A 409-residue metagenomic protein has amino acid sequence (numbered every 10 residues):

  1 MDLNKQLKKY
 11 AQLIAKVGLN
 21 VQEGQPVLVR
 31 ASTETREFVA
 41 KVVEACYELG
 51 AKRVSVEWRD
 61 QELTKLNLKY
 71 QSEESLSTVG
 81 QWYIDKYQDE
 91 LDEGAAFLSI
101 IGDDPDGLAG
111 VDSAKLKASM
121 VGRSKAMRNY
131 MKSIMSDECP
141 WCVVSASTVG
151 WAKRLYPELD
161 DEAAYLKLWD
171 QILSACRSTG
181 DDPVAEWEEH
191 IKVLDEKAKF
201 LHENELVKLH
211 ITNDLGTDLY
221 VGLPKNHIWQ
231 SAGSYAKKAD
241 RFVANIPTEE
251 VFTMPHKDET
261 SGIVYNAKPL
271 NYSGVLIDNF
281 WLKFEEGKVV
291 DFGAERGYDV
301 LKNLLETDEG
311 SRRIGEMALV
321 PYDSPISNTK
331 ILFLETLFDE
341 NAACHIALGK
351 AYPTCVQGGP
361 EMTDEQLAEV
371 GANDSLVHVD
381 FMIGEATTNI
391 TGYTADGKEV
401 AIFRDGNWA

Functional and structural regions predicted by a protein language model:
M1-S261, G392, K398-V400, W408: Active-site bordering "gate/hinge" segments that shape substrate access to catalytic or cofactor-binding pockets
Q12, H202-N204, S273-V275, G310 (+2 more regions): Short solvent-exposed loop/turn micro-motifs enriched in small/polar/acidic residues
A109-D112, K153-P157, A232-S234, V275-D278 (+3 more regions): A short secondary-structure junction signal
G222, F292-G293, F403: Short linear motifs in exposed loops
V251-E309: Long, well-ordered mid-to-C-terminal structural blocks that present hydrophobic/aromatic surfaces
E259-S261, I277-N279, E286-V289, R312-E316 (+4 more regions): Active-site lining segments that contact anionic ligands and/or coordinate catalytic metals
D291-P360: Dual-mode signal for accessory low-complexity, basic/Gly-rich regions
E365-A409: Extended hydrophobic packing segments that form well-structured cores
